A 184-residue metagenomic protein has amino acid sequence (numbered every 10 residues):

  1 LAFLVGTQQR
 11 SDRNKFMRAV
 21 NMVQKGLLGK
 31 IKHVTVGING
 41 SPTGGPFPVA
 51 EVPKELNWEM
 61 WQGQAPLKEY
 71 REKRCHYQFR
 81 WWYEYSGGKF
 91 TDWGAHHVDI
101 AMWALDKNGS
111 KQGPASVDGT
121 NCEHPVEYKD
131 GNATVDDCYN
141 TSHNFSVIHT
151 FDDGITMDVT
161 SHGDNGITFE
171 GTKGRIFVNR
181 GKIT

Functional and structural regions predicted by a protein language model:
L1-M60: A contiguous active-site-proximal alpha/beta segment in oxidoreductase catalytic domains
A2-V5, K32-V36, M60-Q62, D92 (+5 more regions): Structural recognition of the beta-strand scaffold that forms the well-ordered cores of secreted hydrolase catalytic
S11-M17, W93, Y139-T141, S161: Short, glycine/acidic-rich beta->alpha junctions
K15-F16, P42-F47, P125-N132, F169: Short, solvent-exposed polar/charged micro-motifs at secondary-structure junctions
F16-M22, G45-F47, G87, I100 (+2 more regions): Short alpha-helical segments and helix-capping/turn motifs at coil-helix boundaries
G37-P42, A65, N121-P125, G163: Glycine-rich beta-alpha junction loops
E59-D152: Rossmann-like dinucleotide-binding domain that binds NAD(P)(H)
D136-T184: NAD(P)-dinucleotide binding in Rossmann-like oxidoreductases
